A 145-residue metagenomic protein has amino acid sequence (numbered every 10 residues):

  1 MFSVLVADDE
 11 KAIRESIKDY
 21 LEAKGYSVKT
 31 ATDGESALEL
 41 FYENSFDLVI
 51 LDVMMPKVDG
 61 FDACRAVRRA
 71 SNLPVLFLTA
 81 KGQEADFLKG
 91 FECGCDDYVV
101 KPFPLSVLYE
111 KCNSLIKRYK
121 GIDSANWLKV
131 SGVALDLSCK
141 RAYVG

Functional and structural regions predicted by a protein language model:
S3, N113-G145: Short, Lys/Arg-enriched segments at the junction into DNA-binding effector domains of transcriptional regulators
D8, D52, T79: Active-site residues of response regulator receiver
R14, P56, Q83, K101: The feature encodes the CheY-like receiver
E15-A23: Charged docking surfaces used in two-component/phosphorelay signaling
G25-T32, L40: Short hydrophobic/Thr-rich beta-strand motif most characteristic of the beta2 strand and flanking loop of CheY-like
D33-S36, D59-D62: Acidic catalytic/metal-coordinating carboxylates
N44-I50: Active-site beta3 strand of CheY-like receiver
